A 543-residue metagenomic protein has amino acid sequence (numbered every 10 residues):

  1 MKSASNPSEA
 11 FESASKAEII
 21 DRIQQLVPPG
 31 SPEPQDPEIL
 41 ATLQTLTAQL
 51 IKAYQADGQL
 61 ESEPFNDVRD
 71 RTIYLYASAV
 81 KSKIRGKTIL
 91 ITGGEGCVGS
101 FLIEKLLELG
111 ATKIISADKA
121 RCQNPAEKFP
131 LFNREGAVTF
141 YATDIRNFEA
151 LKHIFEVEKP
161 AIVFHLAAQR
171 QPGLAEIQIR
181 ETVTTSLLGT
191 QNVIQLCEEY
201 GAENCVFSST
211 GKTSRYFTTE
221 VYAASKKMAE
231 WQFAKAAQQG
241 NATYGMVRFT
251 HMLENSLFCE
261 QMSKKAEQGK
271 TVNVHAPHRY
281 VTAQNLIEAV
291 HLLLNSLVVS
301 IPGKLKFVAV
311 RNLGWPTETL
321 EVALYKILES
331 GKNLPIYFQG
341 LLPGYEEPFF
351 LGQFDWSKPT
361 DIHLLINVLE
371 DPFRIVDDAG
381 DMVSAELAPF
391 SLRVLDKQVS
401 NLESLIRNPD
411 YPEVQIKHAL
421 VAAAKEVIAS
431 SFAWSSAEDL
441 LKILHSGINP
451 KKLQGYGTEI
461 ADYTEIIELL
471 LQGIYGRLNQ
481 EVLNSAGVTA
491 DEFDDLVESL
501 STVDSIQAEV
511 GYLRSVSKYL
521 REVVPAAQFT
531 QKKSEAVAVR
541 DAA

Functional and structural regions predicted by a protein language model:
K2-I162, Y512-S515, Y519, A526 (+1 more regions): N-terminal Rossmann/SDR dinucleotide-binding element
R85-K87, A202, L305: Phosphate-coordination loops involved in phosphoryl transfer and adenosine-cofactor binding
T92, A117, V163-Q169, C205-G211 (+1 more regions): SDR active-site strand-loop-helix element
A142-T184, Y216: NAD(P)H-binding glycine-rich loop region in Rossmannoid oxidoreductase-like domains and their noncatalytic homologs
H165, I177-R180, T184, L188-K227 (+1 more regions): Conserved Rossmann-fold NAD(P)-dependent oxidoreductase catalytic core, especially the SDR/UDP-sugar
V221-P302, P316-S330: NAD(P)-dependent short-chain dehydrogenase/reductase
V299-V399: Mid/C-terminal beta-alpha module of Rossmann-like enzyme folds, strongest in SDR-family dehydrogenases/epimerases
N401-A543: C-terminal non-catalytic accessory extensions
